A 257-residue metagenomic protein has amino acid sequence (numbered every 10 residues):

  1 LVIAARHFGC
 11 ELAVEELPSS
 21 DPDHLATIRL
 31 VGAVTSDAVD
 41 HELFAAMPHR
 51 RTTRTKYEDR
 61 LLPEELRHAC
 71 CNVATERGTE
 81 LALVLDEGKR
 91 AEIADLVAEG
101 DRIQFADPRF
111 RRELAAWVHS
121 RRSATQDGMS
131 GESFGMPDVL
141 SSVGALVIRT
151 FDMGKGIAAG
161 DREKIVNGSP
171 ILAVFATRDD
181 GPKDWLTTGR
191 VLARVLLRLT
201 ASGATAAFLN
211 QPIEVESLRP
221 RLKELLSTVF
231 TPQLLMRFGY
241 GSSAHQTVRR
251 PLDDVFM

Functional and structural regions predicted by a protein language model:
V2-M257: Acidic, surface-exposed loops and disordered segments
